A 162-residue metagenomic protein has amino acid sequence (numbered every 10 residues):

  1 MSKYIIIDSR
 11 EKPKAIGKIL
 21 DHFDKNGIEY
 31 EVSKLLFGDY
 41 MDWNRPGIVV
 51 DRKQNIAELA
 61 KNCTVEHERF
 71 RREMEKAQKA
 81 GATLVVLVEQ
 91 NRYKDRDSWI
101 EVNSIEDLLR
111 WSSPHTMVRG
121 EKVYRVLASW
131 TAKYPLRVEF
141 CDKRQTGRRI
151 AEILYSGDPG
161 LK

Functional and structural regions predicted by a protein language model:
M1-P46, A57-K162: Non-catalytic C-terminal interaction segments of nucleic acid-processing enzymes
I48-Q54: Conserved catalytic cores of phosphodiester-cleaving nucleases, focusing on short active-site segments
